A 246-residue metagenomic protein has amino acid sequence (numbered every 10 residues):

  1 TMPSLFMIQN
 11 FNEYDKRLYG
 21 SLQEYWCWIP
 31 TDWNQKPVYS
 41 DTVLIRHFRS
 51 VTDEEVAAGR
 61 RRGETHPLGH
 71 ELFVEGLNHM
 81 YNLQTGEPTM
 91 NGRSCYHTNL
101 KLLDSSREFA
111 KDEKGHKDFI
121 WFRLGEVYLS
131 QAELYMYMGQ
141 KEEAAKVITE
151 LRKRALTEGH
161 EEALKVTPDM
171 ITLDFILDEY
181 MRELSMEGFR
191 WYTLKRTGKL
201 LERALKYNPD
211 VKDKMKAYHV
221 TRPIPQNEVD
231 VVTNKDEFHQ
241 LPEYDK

Functional and structural regions predicted by a protein language model:
T1, K111-W121, A145, R152 (+1 more regions): Long, intrinsically disordered, low-complexity segments
M2-R123: Flexible, polar/acidic helix-loop-strand segments at domain edges
E126-V127, P168: Short, glycine/acidic-rich beta->alpha junctions
